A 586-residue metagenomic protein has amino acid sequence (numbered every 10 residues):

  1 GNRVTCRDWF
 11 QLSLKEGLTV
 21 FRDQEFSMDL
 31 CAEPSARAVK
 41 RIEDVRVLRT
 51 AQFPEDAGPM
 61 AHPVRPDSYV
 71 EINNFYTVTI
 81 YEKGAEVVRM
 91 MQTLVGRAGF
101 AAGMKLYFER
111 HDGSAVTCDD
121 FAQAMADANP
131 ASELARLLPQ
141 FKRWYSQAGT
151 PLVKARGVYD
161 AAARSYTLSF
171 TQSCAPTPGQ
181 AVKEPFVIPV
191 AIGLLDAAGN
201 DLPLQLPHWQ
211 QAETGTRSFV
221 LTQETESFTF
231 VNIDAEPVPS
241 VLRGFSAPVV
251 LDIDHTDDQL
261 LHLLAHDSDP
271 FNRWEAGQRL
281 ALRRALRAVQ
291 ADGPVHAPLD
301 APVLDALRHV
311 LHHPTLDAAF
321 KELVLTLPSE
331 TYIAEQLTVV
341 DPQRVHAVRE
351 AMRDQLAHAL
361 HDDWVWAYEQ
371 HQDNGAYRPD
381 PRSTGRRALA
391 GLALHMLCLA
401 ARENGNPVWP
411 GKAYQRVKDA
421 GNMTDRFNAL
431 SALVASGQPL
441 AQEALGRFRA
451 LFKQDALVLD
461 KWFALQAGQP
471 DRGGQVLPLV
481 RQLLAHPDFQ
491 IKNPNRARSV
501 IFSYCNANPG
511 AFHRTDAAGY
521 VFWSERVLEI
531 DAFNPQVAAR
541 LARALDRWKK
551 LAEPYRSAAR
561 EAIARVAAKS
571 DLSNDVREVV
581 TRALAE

Functional and structural regions predicted by a protein language model:
G1-V158, T167-F170: Hydrophobic alpha-helical and helix-loop surface patches within well-folded domains that function as non-catalytic
C6, F10-L14, F100, G113 (+7 more regions): Short, surface-exposed helix-loop/turn micro-motifs enriched in polar/charged residues
F10, G17, Q24, E86 (+9 more regions): Structural beta-strand/beta-sheet cores of well-ordered domains, especially the beta-sheet scaffolds that support
F10-Q11, P54, T79, Y145 (+8 more regions): A general structural signal for short secondary-structure junctions and capping/turn motifs
Q24, D67, M91, T171-S173 (+3 more regions): Structured loops at beta-to-helix junctions and adjacent beta-edge loops in soluble globular domains
T50, T77, V231-E586: Long, ordered, helix-rich scaffold segments
T117-P139, W144-Q172, K183, A281-A285 (+3 more regions): His/Asp/Glu-rich metal/cofactor-coordinating catalytic motifs and the adjacent surface-exposed loops that frame enzyme
E133-P139, T150-V241, L286, I333-A334 (+2 more regions): Beta-strand-rich binding/interaction modules
